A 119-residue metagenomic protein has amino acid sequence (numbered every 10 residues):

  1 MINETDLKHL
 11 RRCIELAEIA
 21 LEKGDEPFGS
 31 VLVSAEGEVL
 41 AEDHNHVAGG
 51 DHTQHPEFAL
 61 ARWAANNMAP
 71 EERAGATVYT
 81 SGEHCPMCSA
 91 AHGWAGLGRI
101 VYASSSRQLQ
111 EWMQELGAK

Functional and structural regions predicted by a protein language model:
I2-K23: Short, basic/aromatic recognition patches
N3-E4, V31-L32, W63-A64, E72: Short, flexible segments with low predicted structural confidence
C13, A17-A20, S30, A41 (+1 more regions): Small-residue (primarily alanine) positions within well-ordered alpha-helices, especially packing/interaction faces
G24-D25, G96: Glycine-centered short loops/turns at secondary-structure junctions
F28-G37: Short beta-strand scaffold segments in enzyme catalytic cores
E42-K119: Zn2+-dependent cytidine deaminase-like catalytic core
